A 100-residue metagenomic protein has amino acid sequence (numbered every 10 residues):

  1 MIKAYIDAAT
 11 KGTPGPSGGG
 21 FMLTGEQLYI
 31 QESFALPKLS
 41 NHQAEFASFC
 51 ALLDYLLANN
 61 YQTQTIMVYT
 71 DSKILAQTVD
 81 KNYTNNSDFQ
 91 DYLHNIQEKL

Functional and structural regions predicted by a protein language model:
M1-Q43, D54-Y55: RNase H-like nuclease fold core
A9-T13, C50-L100: RNase H catalytic domain
E45, F49: Short, conserved alpha-helix that lines the donor NDP-sugar binding/gating region of sugar-transfer enzymes
